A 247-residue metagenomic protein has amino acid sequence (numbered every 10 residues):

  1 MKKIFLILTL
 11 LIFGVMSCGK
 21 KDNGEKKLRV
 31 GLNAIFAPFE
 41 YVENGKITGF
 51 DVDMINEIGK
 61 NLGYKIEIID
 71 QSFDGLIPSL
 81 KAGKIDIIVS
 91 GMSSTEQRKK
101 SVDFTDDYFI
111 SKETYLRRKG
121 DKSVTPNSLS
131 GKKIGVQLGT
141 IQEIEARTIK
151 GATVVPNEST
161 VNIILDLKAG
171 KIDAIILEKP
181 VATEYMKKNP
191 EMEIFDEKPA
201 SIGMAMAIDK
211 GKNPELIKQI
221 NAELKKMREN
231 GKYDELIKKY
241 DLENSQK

Functional and structural regions predicted by a protein language model:
G14-S17: C-terminal motif of bacterial Sec signal peptides marking the signal peptidase cleavage site
K20-K21, I141-E158, P190-K198, A222-K247: Ligand-binding clefts/hinges and TM-proximal coupling segments of bilobed small-molecule sensing domains
G24-G91: Extracytoplasmic small-molecule ligand-binding "clamshell" domains of the periplasmic binding protein/Venus flytrap
A37, I47-E57, T114-I164, K179-P180: Bilobed "Venus flytrap"/periplasmic-binding protein-like clamshell domains and structurally analogous long
K60, I69, D74-I87, S101-D103 (+5 more regions): Short helices/loops that flank or line small-molecule/ion binding pockets
M92-K100, E145-R147, D173-S201: A ligand-binding cleft/hinge motif common to bilobed small-molecule-binding domains
D103-I110, V155, P190-A200, I208: Short beta-strand->loop
T114-S123, G203-A222: A bilobed periplasmic-binding-protein/Venus flytrap-type ligand-binding module shared by bacterial periplasmic
